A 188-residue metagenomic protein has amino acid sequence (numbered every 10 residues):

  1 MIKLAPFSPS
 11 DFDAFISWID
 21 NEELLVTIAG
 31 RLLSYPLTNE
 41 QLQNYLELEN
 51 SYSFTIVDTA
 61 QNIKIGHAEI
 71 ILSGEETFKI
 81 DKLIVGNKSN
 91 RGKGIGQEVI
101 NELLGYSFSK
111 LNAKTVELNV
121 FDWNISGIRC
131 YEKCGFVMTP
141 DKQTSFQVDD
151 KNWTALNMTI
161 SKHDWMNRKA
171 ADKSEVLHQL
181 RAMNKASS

Functional and structural regions predicted by a protein language model:
P6-F12, I19-S89, I100, Y106 (+3 more regions): Acetyl-CoA-dependent GNAT
S51, W153-N157: Short hydrophobic/aromatic beta-strand or adjacent loop that forms the aromatic wall/cage of a ligand/substrate-binding
E76, K114, V137: Short acidic/polar active-site loop segments enriched in Thr and Asp
G86-S89, K93, D122-W123: Active-site acidic-Proline motif in GNAT/NAT acetyltransferases
G94-I100: Glycine-rich acyl-CoA binding loop
Q97, D122-P140: Conserved active-site alpha-helix within GNAT-family acetyltransferase domains
S109-N119: Conserved GNAT acetyl-CoA-binding A-motif
L118-I128, S145-D149: Conserved beta-strand-loop-alpha-helix junction that forms the acyl-donor binding cleft
